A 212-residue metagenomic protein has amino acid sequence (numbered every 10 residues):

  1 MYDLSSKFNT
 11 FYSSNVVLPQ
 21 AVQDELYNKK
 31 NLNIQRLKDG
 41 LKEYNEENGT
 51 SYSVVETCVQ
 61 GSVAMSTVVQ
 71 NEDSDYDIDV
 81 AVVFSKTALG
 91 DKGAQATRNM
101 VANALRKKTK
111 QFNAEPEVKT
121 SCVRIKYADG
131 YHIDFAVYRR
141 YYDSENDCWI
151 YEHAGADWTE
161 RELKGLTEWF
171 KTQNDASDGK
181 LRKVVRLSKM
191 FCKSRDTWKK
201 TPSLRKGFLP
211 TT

Functional and structural regions predicted by a protein language model:
M1-D75, T87-A96: N-terminal regions immediately upstream of nucleotidyltransferase
Y44, Q95-C148: Conserved catalytic core of two-metal-ion nucleotidyltransferases
E46-E56, N113-T120, P202-S203: Short, glycine/acidic-rich hinge or "gate" loops at secondary-structure transitions that mediate conformational
E56, T67, D73-A81, C122-A136: Histidine-centered divalent-metal-coordination microenvironment in nucleic-acid enzymes
V69, Y131-S188: Extended, alpha-helix-rich binding/interface surfaces that flank or overlap catalytic cores and mediate recognition
D75-F84, L163-K171, F208-P210: Glycine-rich, often proline-containing surface loops adjacent to acidic residues and nearby aromatics that form
R186-T212: Conserved nucleotidyltransferase catalytic core and NTase-mimicking acidic/glycine-rich helix/loop elements in nucleic
